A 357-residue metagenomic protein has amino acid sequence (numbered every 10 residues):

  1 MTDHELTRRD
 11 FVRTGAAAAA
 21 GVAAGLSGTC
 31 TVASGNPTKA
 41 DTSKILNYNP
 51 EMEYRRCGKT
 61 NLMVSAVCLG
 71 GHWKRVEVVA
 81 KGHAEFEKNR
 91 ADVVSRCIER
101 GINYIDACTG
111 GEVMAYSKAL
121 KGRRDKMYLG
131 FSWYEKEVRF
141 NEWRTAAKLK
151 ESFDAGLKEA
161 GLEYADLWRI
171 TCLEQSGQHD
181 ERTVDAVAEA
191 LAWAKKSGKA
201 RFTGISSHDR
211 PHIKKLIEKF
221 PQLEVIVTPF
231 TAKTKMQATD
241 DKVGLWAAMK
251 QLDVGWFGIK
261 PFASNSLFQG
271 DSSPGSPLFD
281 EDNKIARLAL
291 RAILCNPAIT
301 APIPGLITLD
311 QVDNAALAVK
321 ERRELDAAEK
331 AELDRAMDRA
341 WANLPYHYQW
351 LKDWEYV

Functional and structural regions predicted by a protein language model:
T2-F131, A190, K196: N-terminal binding-site loop/beta-alpha segment at the start of enzyme catalytic domains that lines or forms
V12, A18, L26, I45-L46 (+3 more regions): Structured C-terminal cap/extension of enzyme domains
C57, L69, I105, L129 (+5 more regions): Conserved, mostly hydrophobic/aromatic
W73-E87, E135-A147, S273-D280: Active-site mouth loops of central-metabolism enzymes
E77-V79, N141-D240, G244-F257: Glycine/proline-rich, positively charged, aromatic-decorated active-site loop/lid region on the catalytic face
N103-C108, R201-I205, V227, A301-I303: Short catalytic-loop micro-motif centered on adjacent basic/acidic residues
G110, G122-K150, T171-E174: Structural motif corresponding to the early beta-alpha repeats
K126-F131, Q222-F230, R323-E329: Short hydrophobic/aromatic-enriched beta-strand-loop microsegments
